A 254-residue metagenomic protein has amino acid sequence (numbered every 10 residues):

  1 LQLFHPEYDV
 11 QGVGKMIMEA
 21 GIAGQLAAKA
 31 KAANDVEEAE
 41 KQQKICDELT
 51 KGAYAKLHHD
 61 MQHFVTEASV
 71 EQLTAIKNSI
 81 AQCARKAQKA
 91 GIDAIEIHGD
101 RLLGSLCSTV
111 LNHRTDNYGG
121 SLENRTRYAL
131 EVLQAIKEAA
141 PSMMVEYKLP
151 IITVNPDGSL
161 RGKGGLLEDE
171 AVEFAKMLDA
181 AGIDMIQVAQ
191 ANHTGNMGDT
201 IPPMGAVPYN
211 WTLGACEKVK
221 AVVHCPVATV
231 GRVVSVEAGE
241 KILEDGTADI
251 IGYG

Functional and structural regions predicted by a protein language model:
L1-Y253: Flavin-dependent oxidoreductase catalytic cores
